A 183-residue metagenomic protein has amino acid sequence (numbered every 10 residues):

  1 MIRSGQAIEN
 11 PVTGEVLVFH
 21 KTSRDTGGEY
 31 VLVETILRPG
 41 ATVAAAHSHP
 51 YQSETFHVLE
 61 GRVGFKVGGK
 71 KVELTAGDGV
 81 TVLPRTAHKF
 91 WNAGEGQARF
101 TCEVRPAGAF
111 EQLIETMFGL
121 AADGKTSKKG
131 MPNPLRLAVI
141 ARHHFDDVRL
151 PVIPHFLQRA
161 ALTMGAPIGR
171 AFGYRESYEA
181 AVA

Functional and structural regions predicted by a protein language model:
M1-Y30, I36, A41-Q52, H57 (+1 more regions): Jelly-roll (double-stranded beta-helix
